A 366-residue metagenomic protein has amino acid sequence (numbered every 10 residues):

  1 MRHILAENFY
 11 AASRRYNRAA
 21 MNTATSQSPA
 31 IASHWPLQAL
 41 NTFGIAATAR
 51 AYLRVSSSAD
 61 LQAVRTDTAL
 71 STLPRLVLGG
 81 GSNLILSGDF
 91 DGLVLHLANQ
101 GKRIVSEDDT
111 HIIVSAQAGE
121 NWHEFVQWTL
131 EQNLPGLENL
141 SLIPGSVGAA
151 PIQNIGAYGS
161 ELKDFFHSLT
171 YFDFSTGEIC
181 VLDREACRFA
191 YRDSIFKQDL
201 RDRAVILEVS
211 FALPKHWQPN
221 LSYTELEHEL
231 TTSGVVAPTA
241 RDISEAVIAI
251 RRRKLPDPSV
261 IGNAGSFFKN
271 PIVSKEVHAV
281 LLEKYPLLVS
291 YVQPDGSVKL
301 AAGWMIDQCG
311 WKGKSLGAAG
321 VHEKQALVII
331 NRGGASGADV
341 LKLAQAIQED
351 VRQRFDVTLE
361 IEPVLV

Functional and structural regions predicted by a protein language model:
F9-Y10, Y16: Aromatic (phenylalanine/tyrosine) cluster motif
N22-S175: Anion-binding (especially nucleotide phosphate/pyrophosphate-binding) glycine-rich loop and adjoining beta-alpha core
I31-S33, Q38-I45, L84, I179-A338 (+1 more regions): Phosphate/pyrophosphate- and phosphate-bearing ligand-binding catalytic cores of soluble enzymes
